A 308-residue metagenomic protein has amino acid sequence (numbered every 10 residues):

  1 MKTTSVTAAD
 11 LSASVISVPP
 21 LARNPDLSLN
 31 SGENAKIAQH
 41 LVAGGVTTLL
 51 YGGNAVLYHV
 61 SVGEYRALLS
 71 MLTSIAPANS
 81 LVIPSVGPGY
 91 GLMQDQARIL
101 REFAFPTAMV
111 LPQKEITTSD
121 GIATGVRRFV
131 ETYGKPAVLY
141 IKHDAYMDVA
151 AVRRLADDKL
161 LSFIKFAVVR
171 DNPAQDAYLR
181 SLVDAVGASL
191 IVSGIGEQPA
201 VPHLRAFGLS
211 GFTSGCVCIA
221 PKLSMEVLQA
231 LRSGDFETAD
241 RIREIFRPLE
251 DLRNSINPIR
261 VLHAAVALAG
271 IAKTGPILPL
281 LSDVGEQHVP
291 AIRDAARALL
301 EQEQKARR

Functional and structural regions predicted by a protein language model:
K2-V149: Active-site beta->alpha loop and helix N-cap motifs at the rims of alpha/beta catalytic domains
T3-T4, I16-L21, H40, G44-G45 (+2 more regions): C-terminal alpha-helical cap/extension of soluble enzyme domains
L27, L41, L72, F129 (+4 more regions): Buried hydrophobic positions in well-ordered alpha/beta secondary-structure cores of metabolic enzymes
G32, K36, G63, A67 (+7 more regions): Conserved active-site and cofactor/substrate-binding residues in soluble primary-metabolism enzymes
A35, R66, S70, Q94 (+4 more regions): Generic alpha-helical structural signal
A67, M71-I75, I99-F103, R128-Y133 (+5 more regions): Alpha-helical structural signal in soluble globular domains
S80-L81, A137, F163, L190 (+1 more regions): Secondary-structure boundary/capping signal
H143-I256: Catalytic alpha/beta core domains of metabolic enzymes, predominantly
